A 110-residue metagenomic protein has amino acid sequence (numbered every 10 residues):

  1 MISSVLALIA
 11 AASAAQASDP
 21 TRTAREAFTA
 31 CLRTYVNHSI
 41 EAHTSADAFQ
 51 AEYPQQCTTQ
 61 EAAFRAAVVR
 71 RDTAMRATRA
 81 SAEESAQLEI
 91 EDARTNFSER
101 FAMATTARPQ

Functional and structural regions predicted by a protein language model:
M1-D19: Classic N-terminal secretory signal peptides
S3-L6, T29, S85, S98-R100: Generic N-terminal initiation segments characterized by hydrophobic and/or small/turn-forming residues
I9-A10, C31, Y35, A42 (+2 more regions): A generic structural signal for ordered alpha-helices
T21-A67: Short N-proximal segments of mature Sec-exported proteins
Q50-Q110: Compact alpha-helical subdomains of small soluble proteins
